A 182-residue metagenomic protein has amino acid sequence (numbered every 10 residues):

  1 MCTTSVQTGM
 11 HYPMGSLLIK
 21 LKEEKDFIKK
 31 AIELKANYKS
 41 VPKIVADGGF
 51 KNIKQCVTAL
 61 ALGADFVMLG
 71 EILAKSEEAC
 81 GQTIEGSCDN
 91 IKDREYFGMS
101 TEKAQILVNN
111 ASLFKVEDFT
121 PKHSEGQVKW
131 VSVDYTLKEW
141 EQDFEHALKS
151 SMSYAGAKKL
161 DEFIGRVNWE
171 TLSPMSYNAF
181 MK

Functional and structural regions predicted by a protein language model:
M1-S5: A short acidic, helix-capping loop that chelates divalent metal ions and anchors anionic groups
V6-A46, K51-K182: Alpha/beta catalytic cores of nucleotide-metabolism and tRNA/nucleoside-modifying enzymes
